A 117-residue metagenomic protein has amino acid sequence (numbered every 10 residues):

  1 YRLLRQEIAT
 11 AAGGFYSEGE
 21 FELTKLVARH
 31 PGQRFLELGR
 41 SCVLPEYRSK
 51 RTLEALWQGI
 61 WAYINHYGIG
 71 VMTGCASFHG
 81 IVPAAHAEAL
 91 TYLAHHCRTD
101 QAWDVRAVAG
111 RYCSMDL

Functional and structural regions predicted by a protein language model:
L3-L117: Acyl-donor binding region in acyl/amide transferases
